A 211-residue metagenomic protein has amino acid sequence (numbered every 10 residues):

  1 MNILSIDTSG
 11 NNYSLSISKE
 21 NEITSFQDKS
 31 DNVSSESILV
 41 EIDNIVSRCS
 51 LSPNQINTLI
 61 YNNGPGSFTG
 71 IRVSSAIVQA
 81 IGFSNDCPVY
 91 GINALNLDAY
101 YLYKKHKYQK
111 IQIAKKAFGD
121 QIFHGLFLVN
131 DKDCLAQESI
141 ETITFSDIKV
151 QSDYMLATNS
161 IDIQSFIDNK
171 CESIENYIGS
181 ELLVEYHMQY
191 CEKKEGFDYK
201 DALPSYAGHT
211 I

Functional and structural regions predicted by a protein language model:
M1-E20, Y90-I211: Oxyanion-binding and handling regions
M1-N63, L156: N-terminal beta-alpha supersecondary unit
N21-I23, S75-G82, Q121-G125: Short, basic/glycine-rich phosphate-binding loops at helix/coil junctions that contact nucleotide phosphates
N32-V33, F68-R72, I178: Short, conserved micro-motifs enriched in small and acidic residues
S37-V40, A76, L97, L182: Short amphipathic alpha-helical face segments that pack within enzyme cores and frequently flank/anchor catalytic
T58-A94: DPxDG-like acidic metal-binding loop motif
